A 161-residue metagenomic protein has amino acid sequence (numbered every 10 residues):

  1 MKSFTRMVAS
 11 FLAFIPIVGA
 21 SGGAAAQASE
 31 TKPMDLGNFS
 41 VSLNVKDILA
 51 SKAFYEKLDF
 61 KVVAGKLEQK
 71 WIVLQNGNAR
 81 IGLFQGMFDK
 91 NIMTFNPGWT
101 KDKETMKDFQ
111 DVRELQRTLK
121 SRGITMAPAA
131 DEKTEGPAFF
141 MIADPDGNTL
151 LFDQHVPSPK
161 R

Functional and structural regions predicted by a protein language model:
S3-M7, P16-L49, H155-R161: N-terminal beta-strand motif that seeds the catalytic metal site of vicinal oxygen chelate
D35, S42-M87: Core segments of cupin and vicinal oxygen chelate
S40, I92-T94: Structural preference for beta-strand elements that scaffold enzyme active sites
K46-L49, M87-F88, F95-T149: Vicinal oxygen chelate
G65, F84-M87, E132, L151-P159: Short beta->alpha transition motifs characteristic of CBS
W71, R80, I92, F139-M141: Short hydrophobic/aromatic beta-strand element in the GNAT-like acyltransferase core that lines or flanks the acyl-donor
N76, Q85, F95-P97, Q154: Residue-level recognition of conserved beta-strand positions in structured domain cores
